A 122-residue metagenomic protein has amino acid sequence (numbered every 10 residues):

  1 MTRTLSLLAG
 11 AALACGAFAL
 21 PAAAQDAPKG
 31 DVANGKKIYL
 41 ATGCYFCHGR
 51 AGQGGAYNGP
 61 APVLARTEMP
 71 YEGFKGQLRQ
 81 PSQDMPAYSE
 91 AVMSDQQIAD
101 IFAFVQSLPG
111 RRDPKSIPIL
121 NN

Functional and structural regions predicted by a protein language model:
M1-A11: Bacterial N-terminal signal peptides that target proteins for export
A14-A23: C-terminal segment of classical bacterial N-terminal signal peptides
A22, P60-P62, D100: Short, glycine/charged-enriched secondary-structure capping and boundary segments
Q25-V32, A41-T42, R50, A87-N122: Flexible coil segments in periplasmic/lumen-exposed cytochrome c-class electron-transfer proteins
V32, K36, L40, G49-A87: Gly/Gly-Pro-rich "capping" loops immediately C-terminal to redox-active cysteine motifs in periplasmic/lumenal
F46: Short, cysteine/histidine-rich loop/knuckle motifs that typically chelate Zn2+
